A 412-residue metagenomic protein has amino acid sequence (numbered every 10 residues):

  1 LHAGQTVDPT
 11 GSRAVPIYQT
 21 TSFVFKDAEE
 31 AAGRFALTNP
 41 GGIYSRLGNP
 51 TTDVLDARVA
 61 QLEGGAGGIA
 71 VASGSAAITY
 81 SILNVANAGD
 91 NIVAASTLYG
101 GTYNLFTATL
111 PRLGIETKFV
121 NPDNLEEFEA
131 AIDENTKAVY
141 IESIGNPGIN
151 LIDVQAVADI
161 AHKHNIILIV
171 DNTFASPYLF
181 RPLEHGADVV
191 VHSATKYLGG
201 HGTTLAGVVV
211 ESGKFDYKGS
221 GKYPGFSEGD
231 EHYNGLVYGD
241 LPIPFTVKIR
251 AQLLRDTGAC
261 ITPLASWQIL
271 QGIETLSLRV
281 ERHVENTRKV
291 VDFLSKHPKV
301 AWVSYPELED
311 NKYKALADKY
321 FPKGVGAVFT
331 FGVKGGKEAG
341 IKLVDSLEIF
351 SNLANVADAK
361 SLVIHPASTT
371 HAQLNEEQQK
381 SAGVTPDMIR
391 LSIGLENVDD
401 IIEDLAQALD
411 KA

Functional and structural regions predicted by a protein language model:
L1-N39: N-terminal glycine-rich, Lys/His-bearing helix-loop that initiates the first secondary-structure elements of many
H2, T6, I69-K296: Conserved PLP-enzyme active-site core in the AAT-like
D27-A76, G101-T109: Conserved N-terminal alpha-helix of the aminotransferase class I/II PLP-enzyme fold
P40, A66, L205, A265 (+3 more regions): Short amphipathic alpha-helical segments
A66, T107, E116, E134 (+3 more regions): PLP-dependent enzyme catalytic core of the Aspartate aminotransferase-like
V210, T330-G332, S392-G394: Short hydrophobic/aromatic beta-strand micro-patches that form the beta-sheet surface supporting nucleotide- or nucleic
T257-C260, S266, Q271, T275 (+4 more regions): Conserved small-domain helix->loop->beta segment predominantly found in fold-type I
